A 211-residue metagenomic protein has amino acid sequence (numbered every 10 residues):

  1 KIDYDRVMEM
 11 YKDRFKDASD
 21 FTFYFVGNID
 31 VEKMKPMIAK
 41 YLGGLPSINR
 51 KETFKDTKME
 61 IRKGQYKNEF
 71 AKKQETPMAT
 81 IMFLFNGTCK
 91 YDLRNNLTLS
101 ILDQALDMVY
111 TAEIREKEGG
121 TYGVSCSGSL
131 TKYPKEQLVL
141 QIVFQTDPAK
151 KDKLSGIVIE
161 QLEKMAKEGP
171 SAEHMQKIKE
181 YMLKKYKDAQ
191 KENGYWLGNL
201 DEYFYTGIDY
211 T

Functional and structural regions predicted by a protein language model:
K1, S19-V26, M78-R94, R115-T211: M16 family metallopeptidases and their MPP-like homologs
D17, T22-A79, F85-T88: An aromatic/glycine/proline-enriched structural segment found at the starts of mature extracellular/organellar domains
K33, Y41-N49, V109, E118 (+1 more regions): A generic secondary-structure signal for well-formed alpha-helical elements
I38-L42, L102, S155-E163: Short amphipathic C-terminal alpha-helix that caps PH/PH-like domains
D103, A112: Long, His/Glu/Asp-enriched segments that create or flank divalent metal/ion-associated functional microenvironments
